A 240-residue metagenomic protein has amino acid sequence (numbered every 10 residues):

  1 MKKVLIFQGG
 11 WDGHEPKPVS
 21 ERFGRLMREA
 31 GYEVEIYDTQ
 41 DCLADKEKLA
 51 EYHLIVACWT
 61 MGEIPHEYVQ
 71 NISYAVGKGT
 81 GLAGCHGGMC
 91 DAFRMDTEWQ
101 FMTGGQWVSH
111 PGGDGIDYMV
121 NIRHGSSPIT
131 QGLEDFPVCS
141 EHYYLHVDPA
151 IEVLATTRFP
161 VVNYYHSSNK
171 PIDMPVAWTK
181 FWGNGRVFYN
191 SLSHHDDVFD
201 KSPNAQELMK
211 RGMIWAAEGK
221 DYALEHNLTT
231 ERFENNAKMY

Functional and structural regions predicted by a protein language model:
K2-K3, E29-A30, S168-M174, W182-Y240: Extracellular ligand-binding/catalytic regions of CAZymes and related secreted enzymes and adhesion modules
K3-I6, D12-A92: Helical hinge/lid and interdomain linker segments adjacent to catalytic or ligand-binding clefts that mediate domain
F7, Y37, T156, N190: Hydrophobic residues at beta-strand termini and immediately following loops that shape nucleotide-binding pockets
W11-D12, G62, M89-D91, R158-V161 (+2 more regions): Short, solvent-exposed loop/turn segments at secondary-structure junctions
R28, E51, V108, G113-N184 (+2 more regions): Catalytic beta-strand/loop cores that center a nucleophilic Ser/Cys/Thr and support acyl-enzyme chemistry
E63-G132: A glycine-rich, often tryptophan-bearing local segment used as a flexible ligand/cofactor-contacting loop or short
G81-A83, E152, R186: Proline-centered loop/turn at the N-terminus of a beta-strand
W99-W107, F136-E152, L192-S193, Q206-K220: Oxidoreductase and adenylate-handling cofactor-binding alpha/beta cores
